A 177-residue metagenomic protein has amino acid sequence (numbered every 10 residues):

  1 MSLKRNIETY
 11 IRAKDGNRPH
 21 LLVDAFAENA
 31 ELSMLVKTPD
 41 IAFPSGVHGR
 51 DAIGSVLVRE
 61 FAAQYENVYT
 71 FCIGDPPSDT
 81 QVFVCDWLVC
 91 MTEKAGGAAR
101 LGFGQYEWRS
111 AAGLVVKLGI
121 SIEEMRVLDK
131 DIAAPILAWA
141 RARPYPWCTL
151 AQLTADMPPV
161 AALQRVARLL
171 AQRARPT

Functional and structural regions predicted by a protein language model:
M1-G16, H20, D24, E28 (+1 more regions): Short, low-complexity N-terminal intrinsically disordered segments enriched in polar/charged residues
S2-N6, P19, S55-N67, W87-T92 (+1 more regions): Long hydrophobic alpha-helices with heptad-repeat/coiled-coil character
Y10, I41, S45, G96: Conserved aromatic-histidine-acidic binding/catalytic patches
L22, A30, I53, W108-S110: Hydrophobic pocket/interface hotspot
E28-V84: A solvent-exposed, acidic/Ser-Thr-rich amphipathic alpha-helical stretch
P76-T177: A beta-strand edge to alpha-helix "cap/lid" segment located at domain peripheries
